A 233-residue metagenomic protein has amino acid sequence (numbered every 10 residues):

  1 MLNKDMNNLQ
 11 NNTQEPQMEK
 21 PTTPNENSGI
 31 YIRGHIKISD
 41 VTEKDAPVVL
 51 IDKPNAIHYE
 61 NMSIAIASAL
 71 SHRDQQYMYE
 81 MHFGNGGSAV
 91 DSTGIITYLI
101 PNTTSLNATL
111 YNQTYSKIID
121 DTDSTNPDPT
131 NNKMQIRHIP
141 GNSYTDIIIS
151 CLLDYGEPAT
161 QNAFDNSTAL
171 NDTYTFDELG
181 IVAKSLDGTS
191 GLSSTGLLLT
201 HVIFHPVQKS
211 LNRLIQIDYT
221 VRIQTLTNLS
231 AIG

Functional and structural regions predicted by a protein language model:
M1-F176, K184-G233: Small cysteine-rich, disulfide-bonded extracellular modules of the LU/uPAR three-finger superfamily and closely related
